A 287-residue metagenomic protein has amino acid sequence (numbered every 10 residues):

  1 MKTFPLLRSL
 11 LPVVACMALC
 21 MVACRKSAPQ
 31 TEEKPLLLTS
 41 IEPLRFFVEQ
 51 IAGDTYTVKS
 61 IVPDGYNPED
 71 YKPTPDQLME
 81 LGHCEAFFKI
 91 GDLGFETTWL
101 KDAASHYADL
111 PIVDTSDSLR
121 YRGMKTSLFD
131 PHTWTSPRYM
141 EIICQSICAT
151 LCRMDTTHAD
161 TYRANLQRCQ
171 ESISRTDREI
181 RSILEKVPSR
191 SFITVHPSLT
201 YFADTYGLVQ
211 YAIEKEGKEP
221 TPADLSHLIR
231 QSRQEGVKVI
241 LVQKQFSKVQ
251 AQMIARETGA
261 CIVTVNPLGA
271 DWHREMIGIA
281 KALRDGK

Functional and structural regions predicted by a protein language model:
K2-P12: Bacterial N-terminal signal peptides that target proteins for export
C24-K287: Extracytoplasmic metal-acquisition and chelation regions
